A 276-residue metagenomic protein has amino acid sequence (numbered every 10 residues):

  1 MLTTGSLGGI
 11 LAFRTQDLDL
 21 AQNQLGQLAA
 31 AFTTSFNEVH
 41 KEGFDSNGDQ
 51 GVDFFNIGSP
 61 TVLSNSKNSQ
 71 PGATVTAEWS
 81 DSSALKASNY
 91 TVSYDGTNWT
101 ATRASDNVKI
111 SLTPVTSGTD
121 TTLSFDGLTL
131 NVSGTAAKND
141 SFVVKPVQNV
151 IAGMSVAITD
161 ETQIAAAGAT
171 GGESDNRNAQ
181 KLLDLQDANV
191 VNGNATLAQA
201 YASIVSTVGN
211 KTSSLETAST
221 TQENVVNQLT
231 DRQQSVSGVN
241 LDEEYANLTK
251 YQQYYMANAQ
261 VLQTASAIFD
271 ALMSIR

Functional and structural regions predicted by a protein language model:
M1-R276: S/T-rich, low-complexity, solvent-exposed segments of bacterial secretion/appendage proteins
